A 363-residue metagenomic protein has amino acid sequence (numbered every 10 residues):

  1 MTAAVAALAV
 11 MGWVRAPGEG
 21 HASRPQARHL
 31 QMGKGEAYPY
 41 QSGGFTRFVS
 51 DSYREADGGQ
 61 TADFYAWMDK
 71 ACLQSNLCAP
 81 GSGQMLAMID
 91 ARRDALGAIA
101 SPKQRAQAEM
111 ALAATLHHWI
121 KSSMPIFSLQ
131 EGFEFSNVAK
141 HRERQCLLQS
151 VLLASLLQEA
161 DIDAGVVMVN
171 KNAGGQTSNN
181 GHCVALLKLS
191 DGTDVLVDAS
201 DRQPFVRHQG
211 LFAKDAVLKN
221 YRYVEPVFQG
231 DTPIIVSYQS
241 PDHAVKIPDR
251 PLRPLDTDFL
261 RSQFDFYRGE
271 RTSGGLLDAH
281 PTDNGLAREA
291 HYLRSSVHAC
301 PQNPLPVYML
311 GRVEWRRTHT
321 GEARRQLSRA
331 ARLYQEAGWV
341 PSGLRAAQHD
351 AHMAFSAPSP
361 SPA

Functional and structural regions predicted by a protein language model:
D51-V138: Secondary-structure boundary elements
V151-R222: Hydrophobic/aromatic-rich core segments of domains that either
K214-D278, Q302-R316, P341-A351: Amphipathic alpha-helical repeat scaffolds of TPR domains
S295-S296, A330, A337: Canonical positions in the second alpha-helix
